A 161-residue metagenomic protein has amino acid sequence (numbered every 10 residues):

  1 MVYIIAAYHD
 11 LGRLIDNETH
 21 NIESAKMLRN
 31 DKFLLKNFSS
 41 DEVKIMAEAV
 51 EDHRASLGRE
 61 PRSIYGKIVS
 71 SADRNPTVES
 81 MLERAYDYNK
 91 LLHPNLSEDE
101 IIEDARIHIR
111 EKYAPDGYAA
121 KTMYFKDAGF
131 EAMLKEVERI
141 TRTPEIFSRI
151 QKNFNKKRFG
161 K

Functional and structural regions predicted by a protein language model:
M1-D16, H20-S24, I45-A55: His-Asp-centered metal-binding catalytic motifs of divalent-metal-dependent phosphohydrolases/nucleases
Y8, L57-K161: Divalent metal-dependent phosphate-bond-processing catalytic cores, especially two-metal-ion Mg2+/Mn2+ enzymes that act
T19-L35: An active-site-proximal "capping" alpha-helix that borders the catalytic cofactor pocket
H20-S24, E42, I64-S70: Short acidic-hydrophobic sequence patches enriched in Asp/Glu that either
A25, A47, I102-R106: Hydrophobic core segments within long, regular secondary-structure runs in both alpha- and beta-rich folds
K26-R29, E48-E51, K67-S70, P76: A broadly conserved amphipathic alpha-helix scaffold signal in soluble, globular proteins
F33-S40, N89: Inter-helical turn/loop segments and adjacent helix faces that build the functional surface of alpha-helical bundle
